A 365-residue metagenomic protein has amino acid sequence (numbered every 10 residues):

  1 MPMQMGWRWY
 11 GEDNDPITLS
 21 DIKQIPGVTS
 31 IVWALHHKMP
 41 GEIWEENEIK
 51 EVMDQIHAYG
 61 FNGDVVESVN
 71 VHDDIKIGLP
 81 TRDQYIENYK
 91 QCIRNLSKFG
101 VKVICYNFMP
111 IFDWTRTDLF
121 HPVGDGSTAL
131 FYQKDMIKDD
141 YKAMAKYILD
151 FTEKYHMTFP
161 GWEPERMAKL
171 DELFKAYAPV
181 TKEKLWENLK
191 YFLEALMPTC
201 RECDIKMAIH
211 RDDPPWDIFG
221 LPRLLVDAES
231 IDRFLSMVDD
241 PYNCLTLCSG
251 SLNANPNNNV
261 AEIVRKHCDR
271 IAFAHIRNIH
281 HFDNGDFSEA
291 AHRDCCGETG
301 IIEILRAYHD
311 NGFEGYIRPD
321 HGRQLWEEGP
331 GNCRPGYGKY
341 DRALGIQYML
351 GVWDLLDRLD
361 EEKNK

Functional and structural regions predicted by a protein language model:
P2-G6, G11-D13, D54-H57, D74-G78 (+6 more regions): Histidine-acidic metal/acid-base catalytic patches
N14-H36, Q55-Y59, N95-I104: Catalytic domains of carbohydrate-active enzymes, especially glycoside hydrolases
A34-K50, F219: Glycine-rich, proline-tolerant flexible connector loops at the mouths of alpha/beta enzymes
H36-H37, N70, P110-I111, P214 (+1 more regions): Conserved beta-strand edge residues that scaffold enzyme active sites
E45-S68, Y85: An N-terminal, globular interaction/scaffold subdomain
V65-F99, V103-V123, S127, Q133-A145: Acidic/aromatic-lined carbohydrate-recognition and catalytic surfaces of CAZymes acting on diverse glycans
I111, D118-N188: Extended, charge-rich helix/loop segments that form flexible, surface "patches" used to engage negatively charged
